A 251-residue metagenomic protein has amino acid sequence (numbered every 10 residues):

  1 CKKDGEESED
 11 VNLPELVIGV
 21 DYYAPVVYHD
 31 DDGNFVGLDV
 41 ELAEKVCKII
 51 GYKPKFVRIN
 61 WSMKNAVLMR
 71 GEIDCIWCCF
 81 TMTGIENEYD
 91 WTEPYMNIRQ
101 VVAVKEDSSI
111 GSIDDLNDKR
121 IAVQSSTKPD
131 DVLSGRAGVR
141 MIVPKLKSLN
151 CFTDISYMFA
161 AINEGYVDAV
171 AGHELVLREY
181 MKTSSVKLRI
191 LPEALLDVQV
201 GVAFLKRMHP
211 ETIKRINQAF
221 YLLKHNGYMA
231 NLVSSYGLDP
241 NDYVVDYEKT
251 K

Functional and structural regions predicted by a protein language model:
L13-G37: Short glycine-rich His-centered loop
V20-Y22, N97-V104, R178, K182-Y221 (+1 more regions): Periplasmic-binding protein-like
Y28-D31, A43-Y52, P129-F152, Y180-S185 (+1 more regions): Ligand-binding cleft/hinge of the Venus flytrap
V40, K55-A66, K147-E164, V198: Short helix-initiation/N-cap motifs at beta->coil->alpha
V40-I49, D107-I110, D114-K128, R178 (+1 more regions): Extended ligand-binding regions for polar small-molecule ligands
E44, K48, K53-D115, R189-A194: Acidic, polar ligand-binding/catalytic clefts
Y52, N60, T92-K145, L149 (+1 more regions): A conserved helix-loop-strand patch within extracytoplasmic ligand-binding domains of the periplasmic binding
M63-A66, C79-E88, V132-G135, A160-D197: A ligand-binding cleft/hinge motif common to bilobed small-molecule-binding domains
